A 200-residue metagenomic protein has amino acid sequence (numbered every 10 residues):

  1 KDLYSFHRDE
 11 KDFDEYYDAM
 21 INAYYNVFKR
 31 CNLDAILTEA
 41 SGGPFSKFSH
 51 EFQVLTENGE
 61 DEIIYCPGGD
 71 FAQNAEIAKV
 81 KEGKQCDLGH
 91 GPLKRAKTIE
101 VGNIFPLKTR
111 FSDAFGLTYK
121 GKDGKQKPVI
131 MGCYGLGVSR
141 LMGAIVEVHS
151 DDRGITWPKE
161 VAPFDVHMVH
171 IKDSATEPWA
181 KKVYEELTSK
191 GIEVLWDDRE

Functional and structural regions predicted by a protein language model:
K1-E200: NTP/phosphate- and nucleic-acid-binding module
